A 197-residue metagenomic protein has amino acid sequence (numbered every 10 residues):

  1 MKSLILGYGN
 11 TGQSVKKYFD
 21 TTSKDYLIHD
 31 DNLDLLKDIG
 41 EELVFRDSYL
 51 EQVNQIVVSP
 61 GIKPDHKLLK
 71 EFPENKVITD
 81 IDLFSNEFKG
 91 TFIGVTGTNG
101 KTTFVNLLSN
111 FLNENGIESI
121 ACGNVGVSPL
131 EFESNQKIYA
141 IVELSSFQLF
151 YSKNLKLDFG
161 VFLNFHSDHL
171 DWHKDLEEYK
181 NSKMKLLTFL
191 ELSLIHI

Functional and structural regions predicted by a protein language model:
M1-T79, L83: N-terminal leader/targeting and accessory segments in enzymes
K17-Y18, E51-V53, P60-E191: Phosphate-binding loop of NTP-binding sites
I195-I197: Conserved small/polar residues in nucleotide/adenosyl-binding loops
